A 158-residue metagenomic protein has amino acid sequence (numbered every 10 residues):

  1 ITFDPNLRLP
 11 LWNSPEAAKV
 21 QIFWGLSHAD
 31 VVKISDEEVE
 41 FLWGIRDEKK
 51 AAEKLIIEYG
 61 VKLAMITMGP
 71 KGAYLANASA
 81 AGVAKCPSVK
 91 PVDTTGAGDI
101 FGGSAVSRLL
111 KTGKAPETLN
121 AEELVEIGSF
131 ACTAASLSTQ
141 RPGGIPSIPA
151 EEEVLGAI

Functional and structural regions predicted by a protein language model:
I1-K54, K62, K71-G72: Conserved beta-alpha-beta core of the PfkB/ribokinase-like small-molecule kinase fold
G44-I158: Conserved phosphate-binding/catalytic region of the ribokinase-like
